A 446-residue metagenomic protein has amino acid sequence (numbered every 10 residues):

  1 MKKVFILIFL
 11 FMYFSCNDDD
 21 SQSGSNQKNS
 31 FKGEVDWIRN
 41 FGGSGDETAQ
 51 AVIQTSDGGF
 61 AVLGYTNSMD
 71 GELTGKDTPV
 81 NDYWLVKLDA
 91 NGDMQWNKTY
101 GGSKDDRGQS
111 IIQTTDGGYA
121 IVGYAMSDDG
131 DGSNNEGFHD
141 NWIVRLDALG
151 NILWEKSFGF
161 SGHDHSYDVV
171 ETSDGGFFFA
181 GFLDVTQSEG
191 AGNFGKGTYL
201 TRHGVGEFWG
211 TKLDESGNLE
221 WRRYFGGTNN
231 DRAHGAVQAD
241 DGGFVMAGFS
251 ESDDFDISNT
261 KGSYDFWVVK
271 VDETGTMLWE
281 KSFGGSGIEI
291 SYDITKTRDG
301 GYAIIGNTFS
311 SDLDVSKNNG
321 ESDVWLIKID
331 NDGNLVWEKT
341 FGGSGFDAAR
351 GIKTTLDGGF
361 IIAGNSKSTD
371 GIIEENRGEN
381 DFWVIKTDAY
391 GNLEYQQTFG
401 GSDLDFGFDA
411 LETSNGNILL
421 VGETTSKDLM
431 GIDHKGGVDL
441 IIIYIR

Functional and structural regions predicted by a protein language model:
V4-M12: Sec-dependent N-terminal signal peptides
N17-R446: A sequence-level/structural motif corresponding to short, flexible coil/turn segments enriched in small polar residues
